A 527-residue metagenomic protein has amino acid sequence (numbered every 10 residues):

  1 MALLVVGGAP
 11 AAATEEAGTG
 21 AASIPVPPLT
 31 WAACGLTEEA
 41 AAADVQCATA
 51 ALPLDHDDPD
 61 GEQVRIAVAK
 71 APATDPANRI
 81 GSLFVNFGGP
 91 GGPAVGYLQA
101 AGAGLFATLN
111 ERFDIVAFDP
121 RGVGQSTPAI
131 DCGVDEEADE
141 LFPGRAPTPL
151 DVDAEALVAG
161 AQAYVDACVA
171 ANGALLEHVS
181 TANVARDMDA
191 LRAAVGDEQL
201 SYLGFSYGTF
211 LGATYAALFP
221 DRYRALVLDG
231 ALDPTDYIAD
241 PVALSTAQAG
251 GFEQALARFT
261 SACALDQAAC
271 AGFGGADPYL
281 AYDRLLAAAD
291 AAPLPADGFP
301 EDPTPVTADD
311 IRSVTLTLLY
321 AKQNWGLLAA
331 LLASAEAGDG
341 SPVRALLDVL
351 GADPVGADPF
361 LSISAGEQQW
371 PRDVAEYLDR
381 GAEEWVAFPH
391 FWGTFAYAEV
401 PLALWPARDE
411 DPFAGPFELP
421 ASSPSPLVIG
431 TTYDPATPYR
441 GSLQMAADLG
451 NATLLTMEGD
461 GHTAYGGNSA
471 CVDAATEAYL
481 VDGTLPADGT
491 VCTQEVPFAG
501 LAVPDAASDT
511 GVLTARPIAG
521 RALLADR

Functional and structural regions predicted by a protein language model:
P10-A146, D151, A185, A194 (+5 more regions): Catalytic-loop region of hydrolases
P93, A185-R186, G204-A216: Glycine-rich nucleophile elbow surrounding the catalytic serine of serine-hydrolase chemistry
D131-P143, T214-L280, A330-D353: A catalytic-pocket lid/entrance helix-loop region that shapes and gates access to the active site across common
V195-Y207: Alpha/beta-hydrolase fold nucleophile elbow
Y279-P424, N468, A474, V491 (+3 more regions): Alpha/beta-hydrolase fold active-site neighborhood
L427-Y433: Conserved strand-to-loop "acid loop" that flanks and positions the catalytic carboxylate
P435-R440: Conserved alpha/beta-hydrolase "acid-adjacent" motif
E458-A464: Histidine-bearing beta->alpha loop at or near hydrolase active sites
